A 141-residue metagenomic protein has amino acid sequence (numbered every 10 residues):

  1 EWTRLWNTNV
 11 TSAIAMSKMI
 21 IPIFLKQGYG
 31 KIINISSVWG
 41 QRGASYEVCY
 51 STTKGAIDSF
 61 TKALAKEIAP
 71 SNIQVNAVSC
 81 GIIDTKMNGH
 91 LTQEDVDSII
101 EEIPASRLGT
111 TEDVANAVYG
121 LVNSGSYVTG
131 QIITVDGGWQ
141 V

Functional and structural regions predicted by a protein language model:
E1-I14, Y29, I33, Y50 (+2 more regions): Catalytic Tyr-X3-Lys loop
E1-W6, N88, D95, I99: Substrate-binding pocket helix/loop in short-chain dehydrogenase/reductase
S17, T53, T61: Active-site helix of classical SDR
P22, K66-P70: Alpha-helical segment proximal to the catalytic Tyr-Lys
Y29, R107-V135, Q140: C-terminal substrate-recognition "lid" of short-chain dehydrogenase/reductases
S37: Residue(s) in the substrate-gating loop at a strand-loop-helix junction that position the organic substrate next
R42-V48, P70-S71, S106: Active-site loop immediately N-terminal to the catalytic Tyr-X3-Lys motif of short-chain dehydrogenase/reductase
A69, Q74, V128-G130: Short, small/polar-rich loop/turn modules that mediate ligand/substrate recognition or access, typified
